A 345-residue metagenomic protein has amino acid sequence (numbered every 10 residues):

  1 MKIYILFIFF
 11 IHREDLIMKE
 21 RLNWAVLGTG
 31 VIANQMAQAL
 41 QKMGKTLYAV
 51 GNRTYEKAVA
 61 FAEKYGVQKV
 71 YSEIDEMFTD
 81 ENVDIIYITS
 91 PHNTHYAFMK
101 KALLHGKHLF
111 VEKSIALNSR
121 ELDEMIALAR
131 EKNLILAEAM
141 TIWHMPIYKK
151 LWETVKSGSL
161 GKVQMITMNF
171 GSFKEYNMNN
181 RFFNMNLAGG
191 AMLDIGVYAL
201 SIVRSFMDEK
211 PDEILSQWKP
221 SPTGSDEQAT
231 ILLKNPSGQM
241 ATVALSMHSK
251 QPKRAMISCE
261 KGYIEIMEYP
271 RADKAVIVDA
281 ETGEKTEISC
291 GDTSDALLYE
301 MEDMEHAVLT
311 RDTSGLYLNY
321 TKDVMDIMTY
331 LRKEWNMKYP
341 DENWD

Functional and structural regions predicted by a protein language model:
Y4-I5, F9-Y65: N-terminal Rossmann-like dinucleotide-binding module
M18-R21, I85-S90, P236, D303-D345: C-terminal helix-rich "cap/oligomerization" subdomain common to oxidoreductases
M36, T54, Q68-L128: Beta-loop-alpha module in the N-terminal Rossmann-like domain of NAD(P)-dependent dehydrogenases, especially those
Y71, V111, L136-E138, I266: Hydrophobic residues in well-ordered beta-strands that form the structural core
E124-T141, K162-Q164: Rossmann-fold dehydrogenase core element
I142-I214, P222: Predominantly a Rossmann-like dinucleotide-binding segment in NAD(P)-dependent oxidoreductases
S201-K274, M301-D312, W344-D345: Contiguous beta-strand/loop segments that form the cofactor/metal-binding neighborhood of enzyme cores
S289-E302: Active-site loop of classical SDR/Rossmann-like NAD(P)-dependent oxidoreductases, centered on the catalytic Tyr-X3-Lys
